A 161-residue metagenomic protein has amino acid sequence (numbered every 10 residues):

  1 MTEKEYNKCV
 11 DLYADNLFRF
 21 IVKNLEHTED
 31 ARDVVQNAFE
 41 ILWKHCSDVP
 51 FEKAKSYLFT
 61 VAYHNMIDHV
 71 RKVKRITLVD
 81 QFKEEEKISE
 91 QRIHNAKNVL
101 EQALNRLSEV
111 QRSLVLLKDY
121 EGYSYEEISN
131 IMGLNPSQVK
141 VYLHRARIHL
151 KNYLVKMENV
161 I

Functional and structural regions predicted by a protein language model:
M1-R19, R32: A short, charge-rich alpha-helical start-of-domain segment used by transcription regulators
R19, D33-E40, K44, E52-H64: Structural recognition of an alpha-helix C-terminal capping motif at a helix-to-coil junction
E29, E126, S137: Residues within helix-turn-helix
T60-V79, K156: Arg/Lys-rich amphipathic alpha helix in sigma70-family domain 2
D68, R75-L100, S124: Internal acidic/polar
V99-L107: Short amphipathic alpha-helical boundary/capping segments
L114-K118: A short pre-motif secondary-structure segment
M132-K156: DNA-recognition helix of helix-turn-helix
